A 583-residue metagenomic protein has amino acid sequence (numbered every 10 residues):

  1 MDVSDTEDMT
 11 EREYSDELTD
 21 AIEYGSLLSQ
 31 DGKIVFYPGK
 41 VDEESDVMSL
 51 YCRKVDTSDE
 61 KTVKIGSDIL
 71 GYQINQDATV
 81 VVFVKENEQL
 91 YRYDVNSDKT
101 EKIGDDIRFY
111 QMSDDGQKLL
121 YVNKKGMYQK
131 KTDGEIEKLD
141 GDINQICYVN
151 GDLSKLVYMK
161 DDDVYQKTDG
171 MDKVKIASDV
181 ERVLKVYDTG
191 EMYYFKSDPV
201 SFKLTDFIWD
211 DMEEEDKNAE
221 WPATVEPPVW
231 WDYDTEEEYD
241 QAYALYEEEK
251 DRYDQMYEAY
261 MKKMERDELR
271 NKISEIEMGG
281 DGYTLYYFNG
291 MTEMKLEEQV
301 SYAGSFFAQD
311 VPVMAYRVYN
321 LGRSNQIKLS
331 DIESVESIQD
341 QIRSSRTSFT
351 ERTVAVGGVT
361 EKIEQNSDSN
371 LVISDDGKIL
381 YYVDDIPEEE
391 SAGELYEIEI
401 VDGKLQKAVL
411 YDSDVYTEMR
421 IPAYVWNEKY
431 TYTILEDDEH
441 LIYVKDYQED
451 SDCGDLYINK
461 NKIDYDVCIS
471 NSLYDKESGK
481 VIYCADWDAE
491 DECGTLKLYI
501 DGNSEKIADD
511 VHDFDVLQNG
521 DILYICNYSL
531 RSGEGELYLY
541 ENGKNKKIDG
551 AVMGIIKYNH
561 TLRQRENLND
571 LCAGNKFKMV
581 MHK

Functional and structural regions predicted by a protein language model:
M1-K583: Sequence signature of WD/YWTD-type beta-propeller architectures
